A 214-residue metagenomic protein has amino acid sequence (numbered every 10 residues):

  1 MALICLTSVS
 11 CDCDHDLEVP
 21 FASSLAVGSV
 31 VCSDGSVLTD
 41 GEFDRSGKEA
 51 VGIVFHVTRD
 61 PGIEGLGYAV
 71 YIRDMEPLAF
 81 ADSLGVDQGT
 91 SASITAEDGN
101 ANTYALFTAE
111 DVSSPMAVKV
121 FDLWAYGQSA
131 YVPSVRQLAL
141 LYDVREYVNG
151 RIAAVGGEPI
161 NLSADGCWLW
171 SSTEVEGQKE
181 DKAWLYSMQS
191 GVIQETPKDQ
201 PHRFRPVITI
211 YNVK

Functional and structural regions predicted by a protein language model:
M1-A2: Sec-dependent signal peptide recognition, specifically the positively charged N-region followed immediately by
L6-S10: C-terminal motif of bacterial Sec signal peptides marking the signal peptidase cleavage site
C11-Y126, K198-K214: Short, compositionally biased
V70, V132-P133: Short hydrophobic beta-strand that contains or immediately precedes a catalytic carboxylate
M116-S129, V135-M188: An exposed tryptophan-centered "aromatic clamp" motif
S190-P197: Carbohydrate-recognition loop of C-type lectin domains
